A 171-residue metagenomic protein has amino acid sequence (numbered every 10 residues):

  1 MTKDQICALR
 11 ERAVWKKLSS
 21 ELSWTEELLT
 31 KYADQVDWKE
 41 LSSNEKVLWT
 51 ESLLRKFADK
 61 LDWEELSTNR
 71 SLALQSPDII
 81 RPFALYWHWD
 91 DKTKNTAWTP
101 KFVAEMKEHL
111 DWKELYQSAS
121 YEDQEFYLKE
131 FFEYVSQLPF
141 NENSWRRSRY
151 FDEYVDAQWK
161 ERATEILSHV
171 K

Functional and structural regions predicted by a protein language model:
M1-K171: Alpha-helical scaffold segments
